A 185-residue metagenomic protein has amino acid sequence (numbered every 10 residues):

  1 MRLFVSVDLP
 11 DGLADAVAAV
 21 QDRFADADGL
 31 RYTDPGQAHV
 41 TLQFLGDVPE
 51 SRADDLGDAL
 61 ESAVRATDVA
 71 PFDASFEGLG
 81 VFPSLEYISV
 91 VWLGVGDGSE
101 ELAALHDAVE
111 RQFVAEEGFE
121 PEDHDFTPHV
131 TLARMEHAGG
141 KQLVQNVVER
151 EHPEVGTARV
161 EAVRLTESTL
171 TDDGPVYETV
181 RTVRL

Functional and structural regions predicted by a protein language model:
M1-L185: Histidine-dependent nucleotide/RNA phosphoesterase domain, centered on the 2H-phosphoesterase fold with its duplicated
